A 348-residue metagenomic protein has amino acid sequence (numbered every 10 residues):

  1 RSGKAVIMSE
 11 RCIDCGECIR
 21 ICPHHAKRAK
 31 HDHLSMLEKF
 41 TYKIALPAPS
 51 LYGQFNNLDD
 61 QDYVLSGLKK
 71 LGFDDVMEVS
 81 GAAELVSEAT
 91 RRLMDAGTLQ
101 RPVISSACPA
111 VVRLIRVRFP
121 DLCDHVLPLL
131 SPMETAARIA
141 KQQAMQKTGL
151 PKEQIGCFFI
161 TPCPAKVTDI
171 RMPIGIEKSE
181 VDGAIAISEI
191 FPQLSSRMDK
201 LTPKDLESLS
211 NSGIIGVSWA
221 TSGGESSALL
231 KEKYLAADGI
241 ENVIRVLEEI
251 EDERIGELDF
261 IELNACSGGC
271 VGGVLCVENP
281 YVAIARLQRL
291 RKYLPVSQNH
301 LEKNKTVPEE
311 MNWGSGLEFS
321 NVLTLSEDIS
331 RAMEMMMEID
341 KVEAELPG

Functional and structural regions predicted by a protein language model:
R1-D32, V274-N279, G348: Iron-sulfur cluster-binding cysteine motifs and their immediate structural context in ferredoxin-like electron-transfer
K30-G348: Iron-sulfur-associated redox domains of electron-transfer enzymes in respiratory and anaerobic energy metabolism
